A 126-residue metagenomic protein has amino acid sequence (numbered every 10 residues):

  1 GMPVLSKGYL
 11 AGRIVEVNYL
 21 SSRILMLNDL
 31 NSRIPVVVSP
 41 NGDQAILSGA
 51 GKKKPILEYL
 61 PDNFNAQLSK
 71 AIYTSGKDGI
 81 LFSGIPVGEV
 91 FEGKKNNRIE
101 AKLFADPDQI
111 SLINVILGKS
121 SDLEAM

Functional and structural regions predicted by a protein language model:
M2-M126: Extracytoplasmic/periplasmic terminal helices and flexible tails
